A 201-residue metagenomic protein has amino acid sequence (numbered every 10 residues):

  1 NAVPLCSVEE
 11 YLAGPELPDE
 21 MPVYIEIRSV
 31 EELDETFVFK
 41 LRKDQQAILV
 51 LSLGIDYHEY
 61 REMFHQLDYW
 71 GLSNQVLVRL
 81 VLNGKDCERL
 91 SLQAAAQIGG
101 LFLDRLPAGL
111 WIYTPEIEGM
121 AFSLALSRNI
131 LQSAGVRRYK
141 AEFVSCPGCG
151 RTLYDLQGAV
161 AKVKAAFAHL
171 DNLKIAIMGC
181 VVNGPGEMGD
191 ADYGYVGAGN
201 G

Functional and structural regions predicted by a protein language model:
P4-A13, L17-I25, V30-I177: Catalytic alpha/beta core domains of metabolic enzymes, predominantly
V181-E187, A191-G201: Nucleotide-binding motor/catalytic cores of P-loop/tubulin-like NTPases across gene-expression machines
